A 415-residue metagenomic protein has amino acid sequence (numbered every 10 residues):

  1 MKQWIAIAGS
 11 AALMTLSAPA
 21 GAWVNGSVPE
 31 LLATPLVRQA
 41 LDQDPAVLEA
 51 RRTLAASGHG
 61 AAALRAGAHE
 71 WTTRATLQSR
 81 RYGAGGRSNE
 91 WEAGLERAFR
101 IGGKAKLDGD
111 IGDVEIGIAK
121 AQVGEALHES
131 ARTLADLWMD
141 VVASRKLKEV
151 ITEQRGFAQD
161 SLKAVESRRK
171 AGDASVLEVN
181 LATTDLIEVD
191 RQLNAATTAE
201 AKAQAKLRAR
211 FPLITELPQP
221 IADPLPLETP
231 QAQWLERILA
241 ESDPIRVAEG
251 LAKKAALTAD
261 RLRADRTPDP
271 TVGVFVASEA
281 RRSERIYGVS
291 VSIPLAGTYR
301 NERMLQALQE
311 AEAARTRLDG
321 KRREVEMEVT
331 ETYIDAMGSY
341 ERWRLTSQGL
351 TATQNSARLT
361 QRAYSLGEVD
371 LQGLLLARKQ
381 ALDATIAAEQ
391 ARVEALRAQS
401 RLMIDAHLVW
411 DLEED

Functional and structural regions predicted by a protein language model:
M1-G9: Bacterial N-terminal signal peptides that target proteins for export
Q3, A126-E241, T332-D335, S339 (+1 more regions): Periplasmic alpha-helical coiled-coil/stalk elements that build and connect Gram-negative outer-membrane
I7, V24-G26, E30, A387-D415: Acidic, low-complexity, intrinsically disordered peripheral segments
T15-P19: N-terminal signal peptide c-region/cleavage motif recognized by signal peptidases
A20-T72, T76-L77, A98-F99, L107 (+6 more regions): Bacterial Sec-pathway N-terminal export signals of envelope proteins
W23-E30, R65, T72-D108, L217-Q231 (+2 more regions): Small/polar, glycine/serine/threonine/aspartate-rich low-complexity segments that form flexible
R38-L48, A55-E70, A84, G94-I111 (+5 more regions): A glycine-/polar-enriched beta->alpha junction
V47-L64, A126, S130-R155, D160-K163 (+5 more regions): Amphipathic alpha-helical coiled-coil segments
